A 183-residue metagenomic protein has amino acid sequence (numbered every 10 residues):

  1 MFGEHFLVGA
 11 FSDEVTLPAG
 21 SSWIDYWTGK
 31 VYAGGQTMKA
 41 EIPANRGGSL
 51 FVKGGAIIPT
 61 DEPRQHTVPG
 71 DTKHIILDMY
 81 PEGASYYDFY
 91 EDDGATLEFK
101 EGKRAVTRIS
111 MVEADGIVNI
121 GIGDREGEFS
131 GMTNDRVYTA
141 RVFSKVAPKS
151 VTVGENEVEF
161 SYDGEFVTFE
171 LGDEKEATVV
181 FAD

Functional and structural regions predicted by a protein language model:
M1-G121, R125-P148: Catalytic core of carbohydrate-active enzymes
W27, V153-G154: Structural motif
G154-E174: Extracellular/luminal ectodomains and secreted, surface-exposed scaffolds of diverse proteins
D173-D183: Surface-exposed interaction regions enriched in Ser/Thr/Asp/Glu that occur as long low-complexity tracts or repetitive
